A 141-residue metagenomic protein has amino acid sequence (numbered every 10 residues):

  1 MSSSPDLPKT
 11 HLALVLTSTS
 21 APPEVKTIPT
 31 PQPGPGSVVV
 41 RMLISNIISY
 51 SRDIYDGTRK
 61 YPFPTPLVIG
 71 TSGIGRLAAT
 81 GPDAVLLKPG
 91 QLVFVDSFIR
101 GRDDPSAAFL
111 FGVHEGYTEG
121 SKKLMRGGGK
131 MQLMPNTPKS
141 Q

Functional and structural regions predicted by a protein language model:
M1-S20: Eukaryotic N-terminal low-complexity, Ser/Thr- and Lys/Arg-rich leader segments that predominantly function as
L12, I74, L92, K139-Q141: Ordered hydrophobic segments in well-structured contexts
A21, Y50, V85: Glycine-centered loop/turn positions within well-structured domains that cap or flank conserved ligand/cofactor-binding
A21-P29: Short glycine/threonine/proline-enriched tight-turn/helix- or strand-capping micro-motif at secondary-structure
P29-N46, T58-M125: Glycine-rich beta-strand-centered segment in the early N-terminal region that forms part of a ligand/cofactor-binding
S49-D56: Cytochrome P450 core scaffold surrounding the K-helix E-X-X-R motif and the conserved "meander" helix-loop region
R126-Q141: A glycine-rich, Thr/Ser-enriched phosphate-binding loop motif common to dinucleotide/cofactor-binding enzymes
